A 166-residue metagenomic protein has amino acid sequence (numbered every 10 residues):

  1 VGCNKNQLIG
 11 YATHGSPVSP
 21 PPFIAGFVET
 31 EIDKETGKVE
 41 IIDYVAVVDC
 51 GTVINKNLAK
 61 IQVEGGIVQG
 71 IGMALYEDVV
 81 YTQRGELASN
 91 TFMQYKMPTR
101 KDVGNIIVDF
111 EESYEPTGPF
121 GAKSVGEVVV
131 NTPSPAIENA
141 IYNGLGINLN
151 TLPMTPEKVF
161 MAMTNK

Functional and structural regions predicted by a protein language model:
V1-K166: Cofactor-binding beta-sheet edge motifs in enzyme active sites
